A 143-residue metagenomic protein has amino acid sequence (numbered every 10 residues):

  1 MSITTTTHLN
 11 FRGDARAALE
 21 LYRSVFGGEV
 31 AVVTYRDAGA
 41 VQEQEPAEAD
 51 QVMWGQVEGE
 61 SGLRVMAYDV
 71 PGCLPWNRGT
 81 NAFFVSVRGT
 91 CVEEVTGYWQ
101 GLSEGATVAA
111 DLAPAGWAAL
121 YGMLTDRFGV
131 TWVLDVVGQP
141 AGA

Functional and structural regions predicted by a protein language model:
S2-I3, A31-V33, Q51-E58, L63-R78 (+1 more regions): Vicinal oxygen chelate
L9-G62, F128: Core segments of cupin and vicinal oxygen chelate
